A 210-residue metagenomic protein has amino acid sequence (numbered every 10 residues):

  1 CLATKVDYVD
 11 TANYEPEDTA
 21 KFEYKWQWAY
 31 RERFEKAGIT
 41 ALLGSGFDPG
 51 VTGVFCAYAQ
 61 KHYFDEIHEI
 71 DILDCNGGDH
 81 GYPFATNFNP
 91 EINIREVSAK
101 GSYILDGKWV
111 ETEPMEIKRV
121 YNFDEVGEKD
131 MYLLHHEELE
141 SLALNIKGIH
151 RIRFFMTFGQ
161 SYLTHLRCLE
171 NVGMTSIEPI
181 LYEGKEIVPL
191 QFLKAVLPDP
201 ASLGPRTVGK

Functional and structural regions predicted by a protein language model:
L2-D7, T11-T40: Rossmann-fold NAD(P)-binding glycine/threonine-rich loop
T19, G44-D48, M131: Glycine- and other small-residue-rich loops at beta-strand/loop junctions that grip anionic moieties
Y30-G77: Adenosine-phosphate binding glycine-rich loop
H62-K210: C-terminal catalytic/substrate-binding lobe primarily of soluble NAD(P)-dependent oxidoreductases
